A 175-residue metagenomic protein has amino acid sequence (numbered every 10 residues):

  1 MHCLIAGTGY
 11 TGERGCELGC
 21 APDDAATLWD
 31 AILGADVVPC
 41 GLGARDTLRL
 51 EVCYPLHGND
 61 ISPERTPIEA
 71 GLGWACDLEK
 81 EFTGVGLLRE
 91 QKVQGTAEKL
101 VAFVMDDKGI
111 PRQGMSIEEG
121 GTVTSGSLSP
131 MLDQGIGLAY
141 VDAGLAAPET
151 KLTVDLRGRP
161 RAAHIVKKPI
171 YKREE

Functional and structural regions predicted by a protein language model:
M1-E175: Conserved, structured C-terminal
